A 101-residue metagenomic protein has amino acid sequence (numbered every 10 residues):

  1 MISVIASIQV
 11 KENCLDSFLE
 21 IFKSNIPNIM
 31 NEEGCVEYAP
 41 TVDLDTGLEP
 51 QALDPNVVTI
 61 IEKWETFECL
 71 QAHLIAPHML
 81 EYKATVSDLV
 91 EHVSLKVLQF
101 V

Functional and structural regions predicted by a protein language model:
M1-I2, V101: Absolute protein N-terminus
I2-Q9, T41-L74: Short, well-ordered beta-strand segments in beta-rich or mixed alpha/beta enzyme and ligand-binding folds
K11-N13, F100: Generic structural motif
C14-P40, H78-V86: Short amphipathic alpha-helical segments
A39-D54, E81-V101: Glycine-rich beta-strand-turn "strand-cap" elements at beta-sheet edges
